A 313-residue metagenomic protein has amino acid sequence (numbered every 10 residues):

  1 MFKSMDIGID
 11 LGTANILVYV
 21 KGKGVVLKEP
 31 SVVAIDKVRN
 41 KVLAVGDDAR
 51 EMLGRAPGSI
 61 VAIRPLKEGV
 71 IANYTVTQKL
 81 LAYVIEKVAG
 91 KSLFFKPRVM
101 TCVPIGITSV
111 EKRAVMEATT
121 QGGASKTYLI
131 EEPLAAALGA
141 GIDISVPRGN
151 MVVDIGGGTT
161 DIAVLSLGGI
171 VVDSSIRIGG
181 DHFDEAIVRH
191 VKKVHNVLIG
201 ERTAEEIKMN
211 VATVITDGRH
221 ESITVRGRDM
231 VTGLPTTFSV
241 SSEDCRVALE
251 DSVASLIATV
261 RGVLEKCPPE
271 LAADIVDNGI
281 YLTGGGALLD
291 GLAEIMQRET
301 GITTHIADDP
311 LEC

Functional and structural regions predicted by a protein language model:
M1-I155, A163-Y281, A287-C313: Nucleotide/phosphate-binding catalytic cleft detector across ATP-hydrolyzing and phosphate-transferring enzymes
